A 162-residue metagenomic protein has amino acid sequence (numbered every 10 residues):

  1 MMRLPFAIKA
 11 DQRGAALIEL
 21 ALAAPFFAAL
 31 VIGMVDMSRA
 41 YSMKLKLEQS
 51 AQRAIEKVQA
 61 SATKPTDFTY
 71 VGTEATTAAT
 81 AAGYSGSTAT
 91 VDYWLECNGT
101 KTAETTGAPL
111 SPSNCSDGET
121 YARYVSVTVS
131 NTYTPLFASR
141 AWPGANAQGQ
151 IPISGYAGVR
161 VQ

Functional and structural regions predicted by a protein language model:
M1-M2, R123, R160-Q162: Short, intrinsically disordered, low-complexity terminal/loop segments
M1-R3, L17, D92, G107 (+1 more regions): Generic N-terminal initiation segments characterized by hydrophobic and/or small/turn-forming residues
M2-A79: Alpha-helical assembly-interface signal, strongest on the long, hydrophobic N-terminal helix that forms
Q12, Y121-A122, P152: A generic fold-level signal
A21, T120-A122, Q148: Transmembrane beta-barrel outer-membrane domains
Q49, A54-T128: Short amphipathic secondary-structure patches
S130-Q162: Low-complexity, S/T/G/P-rich flexible repeat/linker segments used as non-globular hinges and stalks within
